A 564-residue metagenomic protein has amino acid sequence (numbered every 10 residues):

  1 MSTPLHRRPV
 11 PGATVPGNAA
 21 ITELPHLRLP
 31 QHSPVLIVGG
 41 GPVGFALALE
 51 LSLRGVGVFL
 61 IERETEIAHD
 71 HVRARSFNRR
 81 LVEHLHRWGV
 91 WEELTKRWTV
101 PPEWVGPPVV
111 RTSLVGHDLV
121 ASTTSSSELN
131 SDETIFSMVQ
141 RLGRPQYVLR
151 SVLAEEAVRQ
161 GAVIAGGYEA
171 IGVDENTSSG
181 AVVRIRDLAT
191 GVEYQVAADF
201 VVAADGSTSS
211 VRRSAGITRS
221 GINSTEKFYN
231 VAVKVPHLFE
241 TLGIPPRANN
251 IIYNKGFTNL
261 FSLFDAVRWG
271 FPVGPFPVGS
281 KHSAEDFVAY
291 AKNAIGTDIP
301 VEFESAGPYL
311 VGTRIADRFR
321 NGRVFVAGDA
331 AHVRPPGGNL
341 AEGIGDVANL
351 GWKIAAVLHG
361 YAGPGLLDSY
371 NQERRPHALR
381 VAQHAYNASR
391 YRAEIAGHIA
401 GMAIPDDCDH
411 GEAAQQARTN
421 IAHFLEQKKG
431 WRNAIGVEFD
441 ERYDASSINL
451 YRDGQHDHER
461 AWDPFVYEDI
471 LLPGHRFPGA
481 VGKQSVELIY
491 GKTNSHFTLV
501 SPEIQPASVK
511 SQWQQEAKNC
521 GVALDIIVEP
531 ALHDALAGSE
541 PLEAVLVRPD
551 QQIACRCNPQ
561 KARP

Functional and structural regions predicted by a protein language model:
M1-V38, L49-R54, P108-S137, S151-G161 (+1 more regions): Helical substrate-recognition/capping region of FAD-dependent monooxygenase/halogenase enzymes
V10-G17, S280-E342, A362, H377 (+1 more regions): FAD/FMN-dependent oxidoreductases across multiple families
Q31-S33, T190-F200: Core beta-strand elements of the Rossmann-like FAD/NAD(P) dinucleotide-binding domain in flavoenzyme oxidoreductases
G44-F45: N-terminal Rossmann-fold NAD(P) dinucleotide-binding loop
S52-R73: Glycine-rich FAD pyrophosphate-binding loop
D70-A74, N78-E156: Active-site-adjacent segment of FAD-dependent monooxygenases/related oxidoreductases
L94, E155, F200, A204-T313: Conserved FAD-binding catalytic core of PHBH/FMO-like flavoproteins
G166-A181: A conserved short coil-to-beta-strand element within the FAD-binding core of flavoproteins
